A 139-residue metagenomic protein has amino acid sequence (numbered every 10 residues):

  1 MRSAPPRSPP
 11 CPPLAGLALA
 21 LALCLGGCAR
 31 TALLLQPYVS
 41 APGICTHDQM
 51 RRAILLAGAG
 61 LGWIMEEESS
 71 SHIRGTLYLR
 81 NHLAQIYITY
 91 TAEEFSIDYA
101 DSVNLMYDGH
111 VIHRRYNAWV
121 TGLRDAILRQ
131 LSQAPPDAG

Functional and structural regions predicted by a protein language model:
R2-L17: Bacterial N-terminal signal peptides that target proteins for export
L21: Internal, well-ordered alpha/beta segment that forms a basic, Gly-enriched binding/recognition surface
C24-G27: C-terminal motif of bacterial Sec signal peptides marking the signal peptidase cleavage site
A29-G139: Ser/Thr-rich, low-complexity intrinsically disordered terminal regions
